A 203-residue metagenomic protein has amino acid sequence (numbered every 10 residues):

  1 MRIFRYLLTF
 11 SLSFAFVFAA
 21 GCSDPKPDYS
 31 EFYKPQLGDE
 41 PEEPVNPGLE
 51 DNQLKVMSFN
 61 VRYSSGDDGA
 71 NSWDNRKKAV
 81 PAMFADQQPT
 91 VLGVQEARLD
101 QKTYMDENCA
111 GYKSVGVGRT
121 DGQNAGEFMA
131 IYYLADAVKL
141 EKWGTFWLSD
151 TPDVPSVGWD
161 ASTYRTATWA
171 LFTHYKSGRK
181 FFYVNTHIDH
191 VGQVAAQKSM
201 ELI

Functional and structural regions predicted by a protein language model:
M1-S11: Bacterial N-terminal signal peptides that target proteins for export
T9-A19: Bacterial N-terminal signal peptides
F18, C22-N108, D121-E127, M200-E201: N-terminal, active-site-proximal structural segment of metallo-dependent hydrolase catalytic domains
Y33-G38, E43-G48, G93-F182: Structured beta-strand-rich core segments of catalytic domains in phosphoester-bond hydrolases
S64, F181-V184: Membrane-proximal envelope and lipid/glycan-remodeling enzymes
D68-S72, V157-G158, Q193-Q197: Short, solvent-exposed loop/turn segments at secondary-structure boundaries
Y183-I203: Active-site-proximal segments of metal-dependent phosphoesterases and phosphodiesterases across multiple
